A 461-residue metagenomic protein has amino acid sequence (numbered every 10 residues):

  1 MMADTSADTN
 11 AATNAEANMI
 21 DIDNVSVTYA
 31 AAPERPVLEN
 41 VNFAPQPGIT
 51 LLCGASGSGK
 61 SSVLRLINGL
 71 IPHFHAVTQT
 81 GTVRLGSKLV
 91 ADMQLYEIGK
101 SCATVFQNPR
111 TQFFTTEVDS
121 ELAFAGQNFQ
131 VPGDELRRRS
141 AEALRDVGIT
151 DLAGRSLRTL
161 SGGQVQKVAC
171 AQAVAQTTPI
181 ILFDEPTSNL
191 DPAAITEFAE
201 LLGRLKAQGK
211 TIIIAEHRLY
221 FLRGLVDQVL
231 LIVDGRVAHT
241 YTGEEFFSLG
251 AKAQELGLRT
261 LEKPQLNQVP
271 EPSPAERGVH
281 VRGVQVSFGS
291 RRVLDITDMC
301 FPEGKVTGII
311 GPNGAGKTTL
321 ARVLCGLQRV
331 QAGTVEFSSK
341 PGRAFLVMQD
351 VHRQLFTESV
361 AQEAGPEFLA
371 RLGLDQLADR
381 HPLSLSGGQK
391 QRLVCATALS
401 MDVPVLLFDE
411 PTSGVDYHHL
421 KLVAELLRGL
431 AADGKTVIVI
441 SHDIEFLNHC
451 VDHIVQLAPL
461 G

Functional and structural regions predicted by a protein language model:
V77, K88-A103, A207, E336-V347 (+2 more regions): ABC ATPase NBD coupling module
D134-L152, G365-L377: Conserved ABC ATPase "signature" region
S156-L160, Q164, H381-L385, Q389: Conserved ABC ATPase signature
C170, C395: Hydrophobic anchor residue at the start of the ABC signature
A173-V174, L399: ABC ATPase C-loop
I181-D184, L406-D409: Catalytic Walker B motif of ABC-type/P-loop ATPase nucleotide-binding domains
E216-H217, S441-H442: H-loop/switch region of ABC-family ATPase nucleotide-binding domains
R236-L258, P459-G461: Conserved beta-strand-loop-alpha-helix hinge in the C-terminal portion of ABC ATPase nucleotide-binding domains
